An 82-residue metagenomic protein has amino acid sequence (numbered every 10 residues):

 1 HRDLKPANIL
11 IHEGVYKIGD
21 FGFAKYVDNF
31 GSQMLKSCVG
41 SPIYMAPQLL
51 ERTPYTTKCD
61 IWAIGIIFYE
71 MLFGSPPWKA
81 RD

Functional and structural regions predicted by a protein language model:
H1-I11: Catalytic-loop of the protein kinase fold
K17-D20: Pre-DFG segment of protein kinase catalytic domains
K36-M45: Conserved activation segment of eukaryotic-like protein kinases, specifically the C-terminal portion of the activation
R52-T57: Activation segment
D60: Conserved catalytic-loop aspartate of Hanks-type protein kinases
F73-P76: Structural helix C-cap motif within protein kinase domains
